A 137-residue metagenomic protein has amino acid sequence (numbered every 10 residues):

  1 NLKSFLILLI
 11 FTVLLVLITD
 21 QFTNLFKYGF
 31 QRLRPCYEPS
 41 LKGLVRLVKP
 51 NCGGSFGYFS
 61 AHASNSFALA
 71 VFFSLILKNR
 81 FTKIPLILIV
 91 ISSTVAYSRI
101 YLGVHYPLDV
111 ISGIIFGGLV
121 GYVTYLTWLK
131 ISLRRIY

Functional and structural regions predicted by a protein language model:
N1-F22: Interfacial segments of alpha-helical transmembrane regions
F5-L6, T12, G43, I84 (+1 more regions): Short leucine-rich amphipathic alpha-helices used at interfaces
L8-L9, P35, I84, V110: Alpha-helical transmembrane segments and their helix-entry boundary regions
L15-T23, S92-V95, R99: Alpha-helical transmembrane segments of multi-pass membrane proteins
L17-Y37: Transmembrane alpha-helix/helix-exit interface in multi-pass inner-membrane proteins
Y37-E38, V45: Glycine/small-residue-rich loop that forms an oxyanion/phosphate-binding "nest" at active or ligand-binding sites
R46-Y137: Membrane-embedded catalytic cores of phosphoryl/pyrophosphoryl-handling enzymes
